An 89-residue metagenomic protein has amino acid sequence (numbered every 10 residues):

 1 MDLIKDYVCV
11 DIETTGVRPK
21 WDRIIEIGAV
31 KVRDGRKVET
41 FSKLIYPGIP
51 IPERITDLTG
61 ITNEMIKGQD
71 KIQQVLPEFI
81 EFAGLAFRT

Functional and structural regions predicted by a protein language model:
M1-T89: Conserved non-catalytic scaffold segment of RNase H-like nuclease domains
